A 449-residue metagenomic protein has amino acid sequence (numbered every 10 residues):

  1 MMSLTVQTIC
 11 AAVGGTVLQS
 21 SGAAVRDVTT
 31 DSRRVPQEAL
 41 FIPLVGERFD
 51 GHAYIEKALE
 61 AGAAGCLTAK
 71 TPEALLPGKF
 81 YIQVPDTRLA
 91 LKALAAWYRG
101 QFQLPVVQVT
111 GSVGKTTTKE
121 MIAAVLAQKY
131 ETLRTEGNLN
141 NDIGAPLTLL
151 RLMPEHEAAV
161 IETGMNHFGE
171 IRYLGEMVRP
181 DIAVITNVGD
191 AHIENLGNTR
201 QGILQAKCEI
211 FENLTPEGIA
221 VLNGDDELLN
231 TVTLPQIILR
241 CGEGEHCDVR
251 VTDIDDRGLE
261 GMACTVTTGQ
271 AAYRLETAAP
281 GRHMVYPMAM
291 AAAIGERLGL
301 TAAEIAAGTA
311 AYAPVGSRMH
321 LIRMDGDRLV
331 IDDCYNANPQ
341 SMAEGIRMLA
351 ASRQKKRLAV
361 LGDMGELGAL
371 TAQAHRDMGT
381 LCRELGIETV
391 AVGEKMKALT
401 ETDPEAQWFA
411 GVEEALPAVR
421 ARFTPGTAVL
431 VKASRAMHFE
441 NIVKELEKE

Functional and structural regions predicted by a protein language model:
M1-A93, W97, A350-Q354, T380-K397 (+1 more regions): N-terminal leader/targeting and accessory segments in enzymes
I9, A39, A58, L94 (+14 more regions): Residue-level signal for inorganic ion chemistry
C10, A90-L222, L228-I237, P417 (+2 more regions): Phosphate-binding loop of NTP-binding sites
Q19-V28, L89-K92, N140-I143, T163-F168 (+4 more regions): Short gly/ser/thr-rich secondary-structure transition/capping motifs
G46-F49, V315-S317, C334-W408, S434: Active-site beta-alpha connecting loops in nucleotide-dependent enzymes
P72-P77, V184-L329, Q354-K355, T380-E388 (+1 more regions): Acidic, Mg2+-coordinating active-site environments of NTP-dependent enzymes
L104-T110, L133, V184-G189, N223 (+6 more regions): Short beta-strands and strand-loop turn motifs
V109, G316-H320, A436-K444: ATP-dependent carboxylate/acyl-activation modules
